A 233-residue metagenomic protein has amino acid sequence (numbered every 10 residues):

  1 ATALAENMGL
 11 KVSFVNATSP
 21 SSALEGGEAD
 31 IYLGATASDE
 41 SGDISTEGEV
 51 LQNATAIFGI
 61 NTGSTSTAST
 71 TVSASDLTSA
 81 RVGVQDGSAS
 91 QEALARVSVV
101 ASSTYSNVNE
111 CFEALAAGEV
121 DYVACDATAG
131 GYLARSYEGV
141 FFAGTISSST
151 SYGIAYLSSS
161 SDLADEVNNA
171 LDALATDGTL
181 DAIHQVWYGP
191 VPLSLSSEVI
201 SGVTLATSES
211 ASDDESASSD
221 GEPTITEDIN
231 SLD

Functional and structural regions predicted by a protein language model:
A1-K11, A74, G87-S106, A134-S136: Ligand-binding cleft/hinge of the Venus flytrap
T2, K11-D76: Acidic, polar ligand-binding/catalytic clefts
L4, L24-G27, L77, L115-A116 (+2 more regions): Hydrophobic residues within well-ordered alpha-helices
S13-E25, S69-T70, G87-A89, S103-A117 (+1 more regions): Short helix-initiation/N-cap motifs at beta->coil->alpha
S22, A35-D43, A116-A117, D121-S149: A ligand-binding cleft/hinge motif common to bilobed small-molecule-binding domains
A37-S38, I60-T65, A80-S90, V99-V100 (+1 more regions): Short coil/turn segments
L51-N61, A127, G131-D172, V191-E209: Periplasmic-binding protein-like
A89-S106, F142, D172-L232: Ligand-binding clefts/hinges and TM-proximal coupling segments of bilobed small-molecule sensing domains
